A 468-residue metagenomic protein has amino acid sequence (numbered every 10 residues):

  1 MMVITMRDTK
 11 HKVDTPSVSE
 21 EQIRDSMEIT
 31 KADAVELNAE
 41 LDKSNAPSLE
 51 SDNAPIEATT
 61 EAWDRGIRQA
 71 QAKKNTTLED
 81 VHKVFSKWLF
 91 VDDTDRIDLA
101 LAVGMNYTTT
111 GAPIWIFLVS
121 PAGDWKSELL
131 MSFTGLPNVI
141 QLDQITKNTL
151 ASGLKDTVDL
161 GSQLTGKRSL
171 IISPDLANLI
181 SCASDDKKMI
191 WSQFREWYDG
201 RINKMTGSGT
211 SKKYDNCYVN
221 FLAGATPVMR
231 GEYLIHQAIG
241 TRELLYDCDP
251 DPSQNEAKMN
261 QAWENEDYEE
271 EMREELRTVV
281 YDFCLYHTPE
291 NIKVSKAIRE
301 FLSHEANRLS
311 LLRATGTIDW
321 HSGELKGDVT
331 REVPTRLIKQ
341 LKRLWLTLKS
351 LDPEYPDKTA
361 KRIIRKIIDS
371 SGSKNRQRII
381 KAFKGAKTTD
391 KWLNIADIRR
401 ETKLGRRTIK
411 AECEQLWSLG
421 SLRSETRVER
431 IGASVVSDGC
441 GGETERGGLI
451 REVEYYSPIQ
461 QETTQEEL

Functional and structural regions predicted by a protein language model:
M1-V84, V139-I140, L164-T165, S418-L468: Replication-associated primase and helicase/ATPase modules
N38, D42-A62, F117, I171-S173 (+2 more regions): Long, acidic, intrinsically disordered low-complexity segments
K87-I97, T330-L337: Structural motif
L89, D98, V103-N255, G405 (+2 more regions): Conserved ASCE/P-loop NTPase catalytic core
I116, I395-A396, E414: Residues within the helices of the helix-turn-helix
M205-T206, K212-Y218, V228-I368: Phosphate-sensing "switch" segment of ASCE/P-loop ATPases
T335-R336, K403-L419: Short amphipathic alpha-helical interaction segments
G372-T402: Short amphipathic alpha-helical interface segments
